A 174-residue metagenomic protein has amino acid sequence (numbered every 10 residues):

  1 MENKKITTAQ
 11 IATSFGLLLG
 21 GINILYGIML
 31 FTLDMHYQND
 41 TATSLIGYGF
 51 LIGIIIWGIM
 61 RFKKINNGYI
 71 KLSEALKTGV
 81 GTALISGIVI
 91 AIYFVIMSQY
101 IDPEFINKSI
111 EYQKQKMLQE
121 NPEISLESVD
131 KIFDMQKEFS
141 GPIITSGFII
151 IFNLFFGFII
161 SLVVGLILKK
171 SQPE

Functional and structural regions predicted by a protein language model:
M1-I59: Transmembrane alpha-helical insertion/packing segments
M1-K5, L168-E174: Short, charged juxtamembrane terminal tails flanking transmembrane helices
Q10-L18, K77-S86: Alpha-helical transmembrane segments of multi-pass membrane proteins
I22-Y26, L30, F50-I55, S86-I90 (+4 more regions): Alpha-helical transmembrane segments of multipass membrane proteins
I59-E74: Membrane-helix interface/capping segments
Y93-N121: Functional transmembrane-helix hotspots
M117-S140: Short membrane-interface loop/juxtamembrane segments of multi-pass integral membrane proteins
D134-F155: Individual transmembrane alpha-helix segments
